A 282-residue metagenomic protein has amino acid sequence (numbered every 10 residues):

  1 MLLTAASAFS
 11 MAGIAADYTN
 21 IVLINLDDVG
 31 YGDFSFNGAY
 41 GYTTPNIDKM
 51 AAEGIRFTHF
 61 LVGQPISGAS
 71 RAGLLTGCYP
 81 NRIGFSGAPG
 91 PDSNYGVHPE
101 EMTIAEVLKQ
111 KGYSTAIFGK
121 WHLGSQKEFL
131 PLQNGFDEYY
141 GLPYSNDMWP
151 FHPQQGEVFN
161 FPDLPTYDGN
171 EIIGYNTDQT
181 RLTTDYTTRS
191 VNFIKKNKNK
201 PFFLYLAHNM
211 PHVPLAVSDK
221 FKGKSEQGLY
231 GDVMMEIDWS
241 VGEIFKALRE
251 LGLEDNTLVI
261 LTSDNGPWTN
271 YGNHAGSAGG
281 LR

Functional and structural regions predicted by a protein language model:
M1-L2: Bacterial N-terminal signal peptides that target proteins for export
A12-R282: Formylglycine-dependent sulfatase
